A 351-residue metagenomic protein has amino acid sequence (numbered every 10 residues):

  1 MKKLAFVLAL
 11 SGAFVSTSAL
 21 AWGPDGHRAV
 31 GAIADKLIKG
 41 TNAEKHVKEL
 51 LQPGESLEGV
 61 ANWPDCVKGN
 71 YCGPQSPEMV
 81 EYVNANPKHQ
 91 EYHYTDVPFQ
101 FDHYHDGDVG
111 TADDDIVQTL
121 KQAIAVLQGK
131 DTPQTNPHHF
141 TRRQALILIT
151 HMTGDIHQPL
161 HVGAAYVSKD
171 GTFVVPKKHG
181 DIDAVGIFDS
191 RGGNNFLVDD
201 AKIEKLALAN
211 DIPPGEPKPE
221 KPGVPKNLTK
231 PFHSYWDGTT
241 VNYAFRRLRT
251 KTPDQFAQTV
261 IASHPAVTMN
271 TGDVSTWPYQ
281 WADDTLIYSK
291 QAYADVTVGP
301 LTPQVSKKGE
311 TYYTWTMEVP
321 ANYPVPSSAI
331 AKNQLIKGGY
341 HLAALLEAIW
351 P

Functional and structural regions predicted by a protein language model:
L4-A13: Sec-dependent N-terminal signal peptides
S16-S18: N-terminal signal peptide c-region/cleavage motif recognized by signal peptidases
L20-M152, P159-P351: N-terminal, motif-rich segments that launch catalysis or mediate targeting to/interaction with membranes, typified by
